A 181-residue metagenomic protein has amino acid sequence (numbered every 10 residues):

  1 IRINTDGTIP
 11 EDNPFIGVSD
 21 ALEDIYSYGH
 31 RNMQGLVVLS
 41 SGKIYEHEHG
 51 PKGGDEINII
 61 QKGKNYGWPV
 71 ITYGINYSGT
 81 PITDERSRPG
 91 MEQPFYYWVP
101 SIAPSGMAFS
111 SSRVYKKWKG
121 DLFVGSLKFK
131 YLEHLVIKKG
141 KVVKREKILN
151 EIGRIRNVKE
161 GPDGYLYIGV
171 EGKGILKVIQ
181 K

Functional and structural regions predicted by a protein language model:
I1-K144: Beta-propeller domain segments
Y26, H30, K141-P162: Conserved blade-ending motifs and adjacent loop-strand segments that build the rim/top face of beta-propeller domains
R156-K181: Blade-level signature of beta-propeller repeat domains, shared across WD40, Kelch, NHL, RCC1 and BNR/Asp-box propellers
